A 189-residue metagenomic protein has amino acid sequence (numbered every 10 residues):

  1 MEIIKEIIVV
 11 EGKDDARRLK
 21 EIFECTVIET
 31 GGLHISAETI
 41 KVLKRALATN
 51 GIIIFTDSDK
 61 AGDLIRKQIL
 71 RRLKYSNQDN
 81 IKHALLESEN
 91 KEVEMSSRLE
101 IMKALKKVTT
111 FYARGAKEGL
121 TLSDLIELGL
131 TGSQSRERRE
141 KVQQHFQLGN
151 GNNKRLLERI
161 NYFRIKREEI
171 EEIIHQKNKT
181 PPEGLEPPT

Functional and structural regions predicted by a protein language model:
M1-E11, A16-I22, T26: Glycine-rich, flexible N-terminal cofactor/catalytic loop recognition
E2, E21-C25, L33, A37-K179 (+1 more regions): TOPRIM fold recognition
E29: Conserved PDZ fold ligand-binding element
